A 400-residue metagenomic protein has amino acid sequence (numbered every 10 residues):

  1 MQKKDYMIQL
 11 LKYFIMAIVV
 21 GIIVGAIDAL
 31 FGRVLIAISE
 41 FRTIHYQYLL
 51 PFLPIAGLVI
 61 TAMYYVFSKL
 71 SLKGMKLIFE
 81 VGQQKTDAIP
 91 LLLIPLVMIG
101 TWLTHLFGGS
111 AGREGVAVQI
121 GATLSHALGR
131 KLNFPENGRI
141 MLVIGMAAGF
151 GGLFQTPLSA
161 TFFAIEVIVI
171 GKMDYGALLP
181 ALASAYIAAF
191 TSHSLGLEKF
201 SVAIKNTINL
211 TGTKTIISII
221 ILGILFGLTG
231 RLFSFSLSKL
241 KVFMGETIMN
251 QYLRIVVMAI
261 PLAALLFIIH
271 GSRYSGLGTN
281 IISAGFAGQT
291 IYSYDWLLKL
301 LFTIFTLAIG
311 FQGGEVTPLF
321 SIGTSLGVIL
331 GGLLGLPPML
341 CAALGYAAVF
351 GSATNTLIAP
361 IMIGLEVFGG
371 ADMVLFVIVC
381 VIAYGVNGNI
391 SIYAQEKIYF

Functional and structural regions predicted by a protein language model:
M1-F400: Alpha-helical transmembrane segments and immediately membrane-proximal extracytoplasmic
